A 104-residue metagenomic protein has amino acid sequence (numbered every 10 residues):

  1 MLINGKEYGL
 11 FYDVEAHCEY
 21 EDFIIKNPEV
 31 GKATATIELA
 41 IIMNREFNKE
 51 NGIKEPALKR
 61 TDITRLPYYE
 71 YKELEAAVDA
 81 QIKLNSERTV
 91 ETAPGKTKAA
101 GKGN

Functional and structural regions predicted by a protein language model:
L2-I3, V14, C18-G31, G52-N104: Charged interaction scaffolds used for protein-protein
G5-E7: Glycine-centered positions within short beta-strands or beta-hairpins
A35-E46, D79: Short, hydrophobic/amphipathic alpha-helical patches that form generic packing surfaces within helical domains
N44-K54: Short helix-capping/linker segments at secondary-structure and domain boundaries
